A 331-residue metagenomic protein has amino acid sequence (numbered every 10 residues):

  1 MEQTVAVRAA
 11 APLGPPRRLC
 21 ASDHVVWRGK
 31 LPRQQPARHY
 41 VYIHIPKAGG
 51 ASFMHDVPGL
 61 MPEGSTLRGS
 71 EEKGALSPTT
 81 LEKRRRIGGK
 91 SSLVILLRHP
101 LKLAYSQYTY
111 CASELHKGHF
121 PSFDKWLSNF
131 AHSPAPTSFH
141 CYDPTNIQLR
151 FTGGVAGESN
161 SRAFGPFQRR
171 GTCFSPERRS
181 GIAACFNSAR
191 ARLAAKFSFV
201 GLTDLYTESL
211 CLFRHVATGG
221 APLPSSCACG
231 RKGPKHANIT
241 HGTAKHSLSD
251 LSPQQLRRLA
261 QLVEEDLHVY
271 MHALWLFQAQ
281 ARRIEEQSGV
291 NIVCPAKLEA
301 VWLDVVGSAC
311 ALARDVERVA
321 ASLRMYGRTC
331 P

Functional and structural regions predicted by a protein language model:
M1-P331: Membrane-interface amphipathic segments in extracytoplasmic regions
